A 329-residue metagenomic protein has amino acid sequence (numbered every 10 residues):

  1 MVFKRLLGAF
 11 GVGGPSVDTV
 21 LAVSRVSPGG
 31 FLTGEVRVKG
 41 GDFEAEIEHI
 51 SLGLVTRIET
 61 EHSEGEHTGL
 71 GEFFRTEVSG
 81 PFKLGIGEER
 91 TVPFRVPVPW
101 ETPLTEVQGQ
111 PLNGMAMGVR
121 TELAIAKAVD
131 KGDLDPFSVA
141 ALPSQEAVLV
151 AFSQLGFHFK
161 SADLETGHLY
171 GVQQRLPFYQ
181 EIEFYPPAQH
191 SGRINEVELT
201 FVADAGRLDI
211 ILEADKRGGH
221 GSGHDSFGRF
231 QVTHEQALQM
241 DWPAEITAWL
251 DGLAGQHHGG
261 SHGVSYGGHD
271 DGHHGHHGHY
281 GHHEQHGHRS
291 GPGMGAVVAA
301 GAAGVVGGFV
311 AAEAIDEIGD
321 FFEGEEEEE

Functional and structural regions predicted by a protein language model:
V2-G53, S63, G71-P93, P97 (+4 more regions): N-terminal leader-region detector that preferentially activates on the first domain or presequence of a protein
G53-I58, R95-E101, G109-A128: Internal, hydrophobic beta-strand segments that form the core of beta-sheet-rich folds
H67: A glycine-rich, hydrophobic loop/mini-helix early in the fold
L84, T102-L112, F201: Exposed beta-sheet edge/beta-hairpin loop segments within beta-rich domains
V297-A311: Hydrophobic alpha-helical topogenic segments used for membrane insertion/localization
